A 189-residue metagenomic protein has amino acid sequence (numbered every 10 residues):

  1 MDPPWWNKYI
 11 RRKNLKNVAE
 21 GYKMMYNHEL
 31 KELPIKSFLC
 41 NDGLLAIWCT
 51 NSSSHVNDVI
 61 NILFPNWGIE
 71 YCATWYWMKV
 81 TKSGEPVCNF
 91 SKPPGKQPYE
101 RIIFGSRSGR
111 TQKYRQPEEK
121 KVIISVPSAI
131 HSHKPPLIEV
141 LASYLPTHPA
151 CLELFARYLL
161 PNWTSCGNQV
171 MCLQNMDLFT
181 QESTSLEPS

Functional and structural regions predicted by a protein language model:
M1, W5-L39, N51-S189: Class I S-adenosyl-L-methionine
G43: Glycine-centered, small-residue-biased loops immediately flanking beta-strands in adenine/cofactor-binding cores
